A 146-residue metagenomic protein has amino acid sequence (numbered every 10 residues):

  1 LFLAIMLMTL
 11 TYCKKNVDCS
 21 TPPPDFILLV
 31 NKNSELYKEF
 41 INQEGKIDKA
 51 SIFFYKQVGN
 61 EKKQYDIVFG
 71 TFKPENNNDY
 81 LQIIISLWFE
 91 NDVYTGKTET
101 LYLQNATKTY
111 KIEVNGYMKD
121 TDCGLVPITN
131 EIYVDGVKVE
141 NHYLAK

Functional and structural regions predicted by a protein language model:
L1-L3: Sec-dependent signal peptide recognition, specifically the positively charged N-region followed immediately by
I5-L7: Residue-level detector of intrinsically disordered terminal segments
T9-Y12: C-terminal motif of bacterial Sec signal peptides marking the signal peptidase cleavage site
K14-D25, N31, E61-K146: Extracytoplasmic cysteine-anchoring/structural motifs
P22-P23, I41-S51: Short coil-to-beta strand junction motifs in C2/discoidin
N31-E44: Short amphipathic, basic-aromatic surface patches that mediate peripheral association with negatively charged
K49-F53, G124-L125: Short, surface-exposed linear patches
I52-V58, K62: Short amphipathic beta-strand segments in non-cytosolic proteins
